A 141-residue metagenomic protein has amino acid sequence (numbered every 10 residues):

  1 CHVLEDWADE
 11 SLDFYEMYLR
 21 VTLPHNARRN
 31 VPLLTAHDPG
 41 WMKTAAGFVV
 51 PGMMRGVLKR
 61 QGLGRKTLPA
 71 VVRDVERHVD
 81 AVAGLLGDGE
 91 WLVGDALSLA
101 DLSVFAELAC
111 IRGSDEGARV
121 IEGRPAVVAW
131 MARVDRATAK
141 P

Functional and structural regions predicted by a protein language model:
C1-A8: Hydrophobic/aromatic-rich structural module bridging two neighboring secondary-structure elements via a short loop
E10-G123: GST-like fold's C-terminal all-alpha helical module
V127-D135: Intrinsically disordered, low-complexity polar regions and short flexible loop motifs
K140-P141: C-terminal helix/juxtamembrane-tail motif
